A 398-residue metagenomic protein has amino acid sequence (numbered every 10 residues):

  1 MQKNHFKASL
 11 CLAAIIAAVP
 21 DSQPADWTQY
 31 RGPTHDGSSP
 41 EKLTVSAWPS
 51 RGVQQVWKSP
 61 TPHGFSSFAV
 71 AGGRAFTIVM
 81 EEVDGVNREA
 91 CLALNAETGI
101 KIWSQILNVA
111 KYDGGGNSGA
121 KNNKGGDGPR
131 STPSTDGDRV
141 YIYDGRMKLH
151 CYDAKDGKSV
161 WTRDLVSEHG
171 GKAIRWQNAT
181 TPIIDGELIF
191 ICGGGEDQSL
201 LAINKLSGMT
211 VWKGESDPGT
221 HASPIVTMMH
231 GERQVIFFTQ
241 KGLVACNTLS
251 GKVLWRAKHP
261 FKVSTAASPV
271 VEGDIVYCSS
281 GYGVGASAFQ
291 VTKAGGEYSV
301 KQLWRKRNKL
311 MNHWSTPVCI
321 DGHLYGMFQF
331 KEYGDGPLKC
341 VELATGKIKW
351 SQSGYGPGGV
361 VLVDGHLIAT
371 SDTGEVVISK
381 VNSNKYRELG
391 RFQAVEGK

Functional and structural regions predicted by a protein language model:
M1-L10: Bacterial N-terminal signal peptides that target proteins for export
S9-A18: Bacterial N-terminal signal peptides
P20-K398: Noncatalytic, solvent-exposed loop/strand surfaces of beta-propeller-type extracellular/periplasmic domains
